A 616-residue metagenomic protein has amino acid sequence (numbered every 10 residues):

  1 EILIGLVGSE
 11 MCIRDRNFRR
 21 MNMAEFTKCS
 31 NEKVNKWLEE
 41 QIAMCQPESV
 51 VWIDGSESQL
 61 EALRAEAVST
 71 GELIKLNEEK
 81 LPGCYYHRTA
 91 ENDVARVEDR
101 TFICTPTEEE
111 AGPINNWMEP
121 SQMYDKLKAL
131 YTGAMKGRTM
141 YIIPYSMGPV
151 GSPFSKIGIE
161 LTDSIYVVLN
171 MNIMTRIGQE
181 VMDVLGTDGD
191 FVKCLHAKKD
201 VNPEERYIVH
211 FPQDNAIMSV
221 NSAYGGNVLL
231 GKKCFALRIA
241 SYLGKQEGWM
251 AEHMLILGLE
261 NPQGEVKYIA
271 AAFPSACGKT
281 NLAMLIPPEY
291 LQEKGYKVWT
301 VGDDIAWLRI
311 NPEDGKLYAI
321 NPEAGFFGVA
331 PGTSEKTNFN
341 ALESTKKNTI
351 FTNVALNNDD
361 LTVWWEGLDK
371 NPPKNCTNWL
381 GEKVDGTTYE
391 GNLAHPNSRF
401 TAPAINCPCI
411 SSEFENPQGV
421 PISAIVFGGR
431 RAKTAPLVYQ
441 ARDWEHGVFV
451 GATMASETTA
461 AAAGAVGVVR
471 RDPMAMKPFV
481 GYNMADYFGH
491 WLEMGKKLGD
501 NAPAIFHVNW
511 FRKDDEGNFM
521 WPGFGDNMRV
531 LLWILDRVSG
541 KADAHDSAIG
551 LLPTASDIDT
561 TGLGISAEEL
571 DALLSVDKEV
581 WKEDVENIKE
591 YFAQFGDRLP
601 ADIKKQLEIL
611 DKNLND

Functional and structural regions predicted by a protein language model:
E1-D15: Single conserved hydrophobic/aromatic residue that forms the stacking wall/gate of nucleotide- or nucleobase-binding
L3, C277-K279: Internal amphipathic alpha-helical segments of the cytochrome P450 catalytic fold
A24-C277, P287-D616: Conserved internal helical-beta-strand scaffold that buttresses enzyme catalytic cores
L282: Hydrophobic positions on the alpha1 helix immediately C-terminal to the Walker A/P-loop
